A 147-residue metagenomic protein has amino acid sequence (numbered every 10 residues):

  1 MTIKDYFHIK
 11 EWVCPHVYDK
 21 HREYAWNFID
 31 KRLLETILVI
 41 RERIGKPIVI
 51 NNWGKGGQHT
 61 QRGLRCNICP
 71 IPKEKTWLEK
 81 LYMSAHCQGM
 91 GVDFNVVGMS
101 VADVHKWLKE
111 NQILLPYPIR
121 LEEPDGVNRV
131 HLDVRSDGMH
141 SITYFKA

Functional and structural regions predicted by a protein language model:
M1-V49: Active-site acidic/histidine clusters and adjacent loop/turn architecture that either coordinate catalytic ions
V13, R65-I68, H86: The N-terminal extracellular segments of secreted preproproteins, especially immediately downstream of signal
Y24-N27, H59-K73, D103-N111: Short linear motifs at secondary-structure transitions and domain/linker junctions
L34-E79: Extended, low-complexity, intrinsically disordered C-terminal regulatory tails of eukaryotic serine/threonine kinases
K80-A147: Catalytic cores and adjacent binding grooves of peptidoglycan-active enzymes
